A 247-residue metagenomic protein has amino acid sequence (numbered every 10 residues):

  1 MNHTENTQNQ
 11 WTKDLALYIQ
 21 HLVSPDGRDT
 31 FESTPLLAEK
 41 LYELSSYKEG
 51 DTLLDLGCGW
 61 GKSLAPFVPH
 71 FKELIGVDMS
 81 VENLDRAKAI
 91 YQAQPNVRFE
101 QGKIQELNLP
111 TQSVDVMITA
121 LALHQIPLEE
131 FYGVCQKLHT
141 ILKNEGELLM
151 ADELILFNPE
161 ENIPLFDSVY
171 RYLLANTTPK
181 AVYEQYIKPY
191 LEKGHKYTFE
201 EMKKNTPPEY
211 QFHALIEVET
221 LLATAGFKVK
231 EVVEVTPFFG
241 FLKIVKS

Functional and structural regions predicted by a protein language model:
M1-K48, K62: Conserved class I S-adenosyl-L-methionine
G50-G57: Conserved class I S-adenosyl-L-methionine
W60-E106: Class I SAM-dependent methyltransferase SAM/SAH-binding core
L109-M117: A short acidic, Gly/Pro-enriched loop at the edge of an enzyme's catalytic core that lines a small-molecule cofactor
V116-E129: A short SAM/SAH-binding and catalytic strip from SAM-dependent methyltransferases
Y132-N144: A short glycine-rich, Lys/Arg-flanked "PGG" loop and its adjoining helix->strand segment in the class I
A151-L221: C-terminal alpha-helical "lid/dimerization" subdomain adjacent to the S-adenosyl-L-methionine
A225-S247: Core SAM-dependent methyltransferase catalytic element
